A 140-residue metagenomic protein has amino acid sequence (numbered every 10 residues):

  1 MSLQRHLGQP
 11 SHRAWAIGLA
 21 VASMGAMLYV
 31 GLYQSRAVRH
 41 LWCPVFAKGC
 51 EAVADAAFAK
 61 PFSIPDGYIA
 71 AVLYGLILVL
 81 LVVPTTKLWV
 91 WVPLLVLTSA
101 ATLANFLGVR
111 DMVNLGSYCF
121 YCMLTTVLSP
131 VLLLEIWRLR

Functional and structural regions predicted by a protein language model:
M1-R140: Membrane-interfacial helix-loop segments of redox and metal-homeostasis proteins, especially TM-loop-TM junctions
